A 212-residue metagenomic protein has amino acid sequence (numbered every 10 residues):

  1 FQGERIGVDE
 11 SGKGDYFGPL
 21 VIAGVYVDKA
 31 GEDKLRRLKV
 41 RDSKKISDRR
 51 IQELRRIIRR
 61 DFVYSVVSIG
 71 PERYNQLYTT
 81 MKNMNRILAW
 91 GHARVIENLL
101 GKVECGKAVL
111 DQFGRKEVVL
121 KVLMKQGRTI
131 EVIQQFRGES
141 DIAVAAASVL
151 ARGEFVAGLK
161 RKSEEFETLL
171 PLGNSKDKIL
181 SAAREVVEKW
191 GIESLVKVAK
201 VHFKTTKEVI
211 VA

Functional and structural regions predicted by a protein language model:
F1-A212: RNase H-like, Mg2+-dependent phosphodiesterase core, and more generally RNA phosphate-backbone-engaging helix-loop
